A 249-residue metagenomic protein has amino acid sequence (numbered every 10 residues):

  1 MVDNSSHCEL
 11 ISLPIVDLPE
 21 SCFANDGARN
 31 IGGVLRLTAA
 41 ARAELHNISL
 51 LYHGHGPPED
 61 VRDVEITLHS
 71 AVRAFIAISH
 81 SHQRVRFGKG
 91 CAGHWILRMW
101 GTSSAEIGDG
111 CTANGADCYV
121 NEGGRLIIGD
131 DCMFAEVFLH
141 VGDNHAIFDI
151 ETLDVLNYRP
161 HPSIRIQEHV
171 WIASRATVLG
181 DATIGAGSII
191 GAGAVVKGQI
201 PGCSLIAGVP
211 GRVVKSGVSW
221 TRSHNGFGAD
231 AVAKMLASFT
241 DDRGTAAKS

Functional and structural regions predicted by a protein language model:
M1-D63, T67-F75, S79, T240-G244: Extended, small-residue-rich solenoid/repeat segments and analogous flexible loops that form exposed scaffolds
V2-D26, N30, H82, W100-T102 (+4 more regions): Contiguous hydrophobic segments
D3, P14, P19, A24 (+13 more regions): Serine/threonine-rich low-complexity intrinsically disordered regions
S49-A182, G217-V218: Flexible, glycine/small-residue-enriched loop-and-beta-strand segment within the central core of proteins
T152-L179, V209-S249: C-terminal segments of enzyme domains that contribute to small-molecule binding surfaces
T183-A207, R212, S223: C-terminal/domain-terminus segments
